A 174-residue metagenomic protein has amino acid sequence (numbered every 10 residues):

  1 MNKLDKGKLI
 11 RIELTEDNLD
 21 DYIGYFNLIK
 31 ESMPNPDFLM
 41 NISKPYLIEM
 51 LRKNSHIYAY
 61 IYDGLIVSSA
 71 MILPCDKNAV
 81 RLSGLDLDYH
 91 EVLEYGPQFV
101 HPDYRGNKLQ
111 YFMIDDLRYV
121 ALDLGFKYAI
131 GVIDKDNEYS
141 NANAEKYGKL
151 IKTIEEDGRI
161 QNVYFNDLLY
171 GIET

Functional and structural regions predicted by a protein language model:
N2-K44, A59-I61: Short amphipathic alpha-helix that is part of the acyltransferase structural core
L47-A59, S68, E94: A short helix-loop-beta-strand connector motif used in the catalytic cores of GNAT acetyltransferases and, in some
L65-S68, Y139: Glycine-rich acetyl-CoA-binding "A-motif" of GNAT/NAT acetyltransferases
S68-P97: Conserved acyl-donor/pantetheine-binding loop and adjacent beta-alpha core of acyl/acetyltransferases and related
L87-D88, Y95-G106, I133-D134: A short, internal acetyl-CoA/4′-phosphopantetheine-binding micro-motif in the GNAT/acyltransferase core
P97-V100, G106-Y119, A142, K146: Conserved acetyl-CoA-binding loop-helix of GNAT-fold acetyltransferases
D123, D134-I154: Conserved active-site alpha-helix within GNAT-family acetyltransferase domains
E155-T174: C-terminal "cap" of GNAT-fold acetyltransferases
